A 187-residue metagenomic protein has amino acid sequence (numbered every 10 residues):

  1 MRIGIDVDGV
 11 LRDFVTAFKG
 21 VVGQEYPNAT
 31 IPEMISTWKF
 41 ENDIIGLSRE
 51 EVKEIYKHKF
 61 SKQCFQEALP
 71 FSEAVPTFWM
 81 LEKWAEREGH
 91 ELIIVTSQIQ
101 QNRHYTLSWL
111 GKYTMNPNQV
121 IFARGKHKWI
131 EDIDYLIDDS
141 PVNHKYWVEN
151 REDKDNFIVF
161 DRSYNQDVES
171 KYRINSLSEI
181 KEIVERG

Functional and structural regions predicted by a protein language model:
M1-V52: Active-site neighborhood of HAD-like aspartate-dependent phosphohydrolases
R12-V15, G20, E88, L92 (+4 more regions): Short catalytic/ligand-binding loop motif for oxyanion handling, primarily in non-cytosolic enzymes, centered on
S61-I93, Q101-H104: Short, acidic loop-to-helix structural element flanking the phosphoryl-transfer center in phosphate-processing enzymes
V95-E149: Substrate-recognition "cap/lid" segment bordering the active-site pocket of phosphatases
V120-A123, Y172-E179: Short acidic-hydrophobic, aromatic-tinged amphipathic segments that line or gate anion-handling sites
Y135-N175: Acidic, Mg2+-coordinating phosphoryl-transfer loop and its flanking beta/alpha structural elements, shared across
